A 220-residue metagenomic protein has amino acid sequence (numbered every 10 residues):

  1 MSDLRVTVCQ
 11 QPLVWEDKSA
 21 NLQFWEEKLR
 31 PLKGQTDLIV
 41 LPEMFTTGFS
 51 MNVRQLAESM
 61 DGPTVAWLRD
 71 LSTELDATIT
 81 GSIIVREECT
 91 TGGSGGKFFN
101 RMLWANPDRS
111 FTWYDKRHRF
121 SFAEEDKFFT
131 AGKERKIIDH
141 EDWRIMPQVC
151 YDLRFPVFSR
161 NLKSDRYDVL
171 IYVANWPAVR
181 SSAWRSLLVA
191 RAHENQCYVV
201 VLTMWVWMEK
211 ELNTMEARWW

Functional and structural regions predicted by a protein language model:
S2-V14: Generic N-terminal amphipathic, Lys/Arg-enriched alpha-helix
V6-C9, N21, L32-A57, S72 (+4 more regions): Active-site beta-strand/loop signature of hydrolases that rely on acidic residues for catalysis
Q11-P12, I84, K116-R117, C150 (+2 more regions): Active-site beta-loop-alpha junctions enriched in small/polar residues
A20-L29, R154-R160: Short, acidic/polar
E58, D70, C89-D165, V173 (+1 more regions): Active-site catalytic loop in hydrolytic enzyme cores
G62-T80, R154-W220: CN hydrolase (nitrilase-like) catalytic-core segments centered on the catalytic cysteine and neighboring Lys/Glu
G81-I83, N100-W104, K136, A217-W220: Short beta-strand scaffold segments in enzyme catalytic cores
R86-C89, M208: Short glycine/acidic-enriched loop and turn motifs that connect beta-strands
